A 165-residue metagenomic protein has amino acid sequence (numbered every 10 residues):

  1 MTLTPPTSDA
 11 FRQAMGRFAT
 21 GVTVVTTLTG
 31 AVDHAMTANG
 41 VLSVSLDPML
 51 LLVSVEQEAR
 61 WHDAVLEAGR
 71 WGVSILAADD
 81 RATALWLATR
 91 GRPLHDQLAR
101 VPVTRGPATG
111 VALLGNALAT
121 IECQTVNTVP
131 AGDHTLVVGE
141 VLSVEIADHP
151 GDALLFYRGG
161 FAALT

Functional and structural regions predicted by a protein language model:
M1-T165: Basic, polyanion-binding surface patches
